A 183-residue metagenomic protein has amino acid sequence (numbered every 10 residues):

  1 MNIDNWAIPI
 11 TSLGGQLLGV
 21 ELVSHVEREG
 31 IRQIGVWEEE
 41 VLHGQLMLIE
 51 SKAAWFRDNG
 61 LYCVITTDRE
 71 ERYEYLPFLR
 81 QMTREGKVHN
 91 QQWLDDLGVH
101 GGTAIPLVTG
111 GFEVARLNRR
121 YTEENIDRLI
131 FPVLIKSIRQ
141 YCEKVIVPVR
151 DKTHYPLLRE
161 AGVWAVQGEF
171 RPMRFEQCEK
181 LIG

Functional and structural regions predicted by a protein language model:
M1-L17, E21-I31, T67-R72, N90-G183: EAL-family c-di-GMP phosphodiesterase catalytic domain
V36-D95: Catalytic core of bacterial c-di-GMP phosphodiesterases, primarily the EAL and HD-GYP domains, capturing alpha-helical
